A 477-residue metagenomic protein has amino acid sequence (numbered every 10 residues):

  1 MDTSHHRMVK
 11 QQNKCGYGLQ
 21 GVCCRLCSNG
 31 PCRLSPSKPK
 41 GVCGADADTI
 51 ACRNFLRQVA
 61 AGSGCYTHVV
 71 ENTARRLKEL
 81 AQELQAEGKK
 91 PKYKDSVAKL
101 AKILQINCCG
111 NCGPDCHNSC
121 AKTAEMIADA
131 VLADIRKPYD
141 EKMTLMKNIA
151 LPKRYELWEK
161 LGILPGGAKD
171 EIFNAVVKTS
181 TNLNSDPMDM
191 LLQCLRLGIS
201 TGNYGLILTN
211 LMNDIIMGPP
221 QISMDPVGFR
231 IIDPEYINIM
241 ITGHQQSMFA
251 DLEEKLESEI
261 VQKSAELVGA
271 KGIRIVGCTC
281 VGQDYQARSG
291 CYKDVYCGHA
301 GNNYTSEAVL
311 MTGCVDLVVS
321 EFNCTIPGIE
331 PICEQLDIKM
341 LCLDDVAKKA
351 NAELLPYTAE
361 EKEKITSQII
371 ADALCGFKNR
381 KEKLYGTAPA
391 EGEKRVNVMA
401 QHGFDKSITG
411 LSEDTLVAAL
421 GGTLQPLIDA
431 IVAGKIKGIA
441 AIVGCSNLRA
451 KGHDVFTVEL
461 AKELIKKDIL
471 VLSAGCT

Functional and structural regions predicted by a protein language model:
M1-T477: Metallocofactor- and cofactor-centric catalytic cores in central/energy metabolism, strongly enriched
